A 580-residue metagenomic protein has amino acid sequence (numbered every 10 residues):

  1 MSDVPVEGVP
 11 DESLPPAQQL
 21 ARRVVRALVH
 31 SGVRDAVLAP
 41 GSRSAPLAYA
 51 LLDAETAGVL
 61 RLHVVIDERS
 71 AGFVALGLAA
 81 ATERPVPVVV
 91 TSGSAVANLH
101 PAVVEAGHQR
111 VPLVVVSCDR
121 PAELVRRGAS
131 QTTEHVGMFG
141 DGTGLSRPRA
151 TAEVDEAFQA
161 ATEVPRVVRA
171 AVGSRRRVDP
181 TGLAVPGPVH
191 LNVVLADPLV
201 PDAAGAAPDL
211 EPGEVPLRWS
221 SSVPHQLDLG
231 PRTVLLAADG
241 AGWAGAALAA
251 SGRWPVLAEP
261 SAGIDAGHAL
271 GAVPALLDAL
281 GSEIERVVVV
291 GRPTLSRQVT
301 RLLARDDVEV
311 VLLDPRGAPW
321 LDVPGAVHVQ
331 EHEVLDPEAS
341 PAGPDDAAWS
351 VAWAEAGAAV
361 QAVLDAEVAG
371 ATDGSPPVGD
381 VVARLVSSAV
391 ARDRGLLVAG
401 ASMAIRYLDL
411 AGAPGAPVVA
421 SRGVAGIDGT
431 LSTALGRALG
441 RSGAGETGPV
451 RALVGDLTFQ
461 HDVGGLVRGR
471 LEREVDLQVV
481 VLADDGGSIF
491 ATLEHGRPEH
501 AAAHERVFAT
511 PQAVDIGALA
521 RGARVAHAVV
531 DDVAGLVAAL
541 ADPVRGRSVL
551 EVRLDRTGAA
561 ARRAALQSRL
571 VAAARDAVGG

Functional and structural regions predicted by a protein language model:
M1-S31, A161-D228, E338-E355: Cofactor-/ligand-binding subdomain signature composed of acidic, glycine-rich, tryptophan-containing flexible loops
S2-P16, E153, G291, T300-M403 (+3 more regions): Phosphate/pyrophosphate-binding active-site segments
P16-V89, A95-P101: N-terminal cofactor/phosphate-binding cores enriched in small/glycine residues, especially glycine-rich loops such as
A21, V25, S42-A48, A354-T447 (+1 more regions): Active-site diphosphate/adenylate-binding microenvironment
S31-D35, A80-V90, V96, E105-S117 (+3 more regions): Structural signature of the thiamine diphosphate
L76, A80, T91-S92, A97-N98 (+7 more regions): Glycine-rich, anion-gripping cofactor-binding loops and their flanking helix/strand elements in enzyme active sites
E105-A106, P112-V116, E123-V136, G140 (+1 more regions): Thiamine diphosphate
S117-V164, A258-V363, G469, E494: Glycine-rich, acidic loop regions that bind phosphate or pyrophosphate groups
